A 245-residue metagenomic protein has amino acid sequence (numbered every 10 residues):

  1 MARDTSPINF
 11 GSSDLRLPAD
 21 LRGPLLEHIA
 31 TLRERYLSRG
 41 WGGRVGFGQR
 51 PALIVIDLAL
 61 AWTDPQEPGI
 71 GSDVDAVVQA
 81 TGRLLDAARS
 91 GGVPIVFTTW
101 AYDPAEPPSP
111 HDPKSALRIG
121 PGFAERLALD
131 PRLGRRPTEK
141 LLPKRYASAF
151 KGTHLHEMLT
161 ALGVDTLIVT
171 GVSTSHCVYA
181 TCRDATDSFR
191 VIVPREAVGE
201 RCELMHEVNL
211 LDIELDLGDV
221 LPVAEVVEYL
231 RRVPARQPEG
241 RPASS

Functional and structural regions predicted by a protein language model:
M1-A52, D86-G91, A116-S245: Active-site-adjacent betaalpha module
R39-L84, V96: Short, contiguous, helix-prone interaction/anchoring segments in small proteins
L58, W100-Y102, E196: Active-site loop/turn elements of alpha/beta-hydrolase fold enzymes, especially the short glycine-/histidine-rich
A61, D103, E200: Active-site loop signature of alpha/beta-hydrolase-fold enzymes
A61-D64, E106-D112, P131-L141: Short, basic/glycine-rich phosphate-binding loops at helix/coil junctions that contact nucleotide phosphates
Q66-P68, S109-P110, A180-R183: Short amphipathic alpha-helical segments
A88-P107: Von Willebrand factor
P104-G122: Acidic/polar short surface loop at catalytic or gating sites that assists cofactor/ion binding and chemistry
